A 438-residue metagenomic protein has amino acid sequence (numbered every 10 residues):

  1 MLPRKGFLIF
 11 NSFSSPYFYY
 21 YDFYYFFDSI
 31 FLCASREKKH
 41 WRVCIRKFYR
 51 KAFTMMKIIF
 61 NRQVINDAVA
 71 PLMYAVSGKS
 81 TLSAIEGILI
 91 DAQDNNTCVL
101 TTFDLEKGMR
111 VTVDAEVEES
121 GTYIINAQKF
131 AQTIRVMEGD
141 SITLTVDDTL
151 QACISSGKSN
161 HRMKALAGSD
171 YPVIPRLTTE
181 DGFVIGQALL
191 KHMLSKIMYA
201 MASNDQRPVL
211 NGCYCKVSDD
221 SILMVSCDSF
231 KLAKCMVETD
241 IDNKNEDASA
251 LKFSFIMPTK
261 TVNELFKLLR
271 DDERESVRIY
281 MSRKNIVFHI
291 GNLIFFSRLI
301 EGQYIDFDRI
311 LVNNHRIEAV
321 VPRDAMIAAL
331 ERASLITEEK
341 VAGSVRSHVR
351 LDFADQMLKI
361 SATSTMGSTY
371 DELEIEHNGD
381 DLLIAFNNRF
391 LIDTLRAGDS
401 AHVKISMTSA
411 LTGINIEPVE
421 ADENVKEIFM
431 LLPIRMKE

Functional and structural regions predicted by a protein language model:
L2-F10: Extreme N-terminal basic, low-complexity initiation segments that serve as generic localization/processing leaders
Y17-E438: Structural preference for solvent-exposed beta-strand-turn elements and adjacent flexible terminal/loop segments within
